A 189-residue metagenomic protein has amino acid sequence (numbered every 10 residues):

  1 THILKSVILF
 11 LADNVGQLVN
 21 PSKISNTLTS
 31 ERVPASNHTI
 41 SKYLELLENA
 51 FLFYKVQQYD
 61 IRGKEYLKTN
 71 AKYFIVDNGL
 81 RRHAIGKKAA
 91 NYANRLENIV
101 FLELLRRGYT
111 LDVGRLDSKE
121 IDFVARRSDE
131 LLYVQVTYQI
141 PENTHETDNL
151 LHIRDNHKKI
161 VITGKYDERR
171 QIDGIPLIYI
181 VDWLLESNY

Functional and structural regions predicted by a protein language model:
T1-E130: Accessory nucleic acid-recognition modules appended to NTPase machines
K72-I75, Y92-R95, H152-D155, I178-D182: Short, low-complexity, polar/charged sequence segments that are solvent-exposed and flexible
I85-K87, H145-E146, I172, Y189: Short conserved micro-motifs at the rims of enzyme active sites and ligand-binding pockets
A89-A90, V134-Q139: Short, glycine/charged-rich beta-strand-loop motifs at protein surfaces that mediate ligand recognition and catalysis
G114-R115, Y138-V181: Catalytic cores of nucleic-acid endonucleases
D122, Y133-Q135, Y179: A sequence-level detector of short linear motifs
E130-L132, K158: Structural motif
V181-Y189: C-terminal helix of von Willebrand factor
